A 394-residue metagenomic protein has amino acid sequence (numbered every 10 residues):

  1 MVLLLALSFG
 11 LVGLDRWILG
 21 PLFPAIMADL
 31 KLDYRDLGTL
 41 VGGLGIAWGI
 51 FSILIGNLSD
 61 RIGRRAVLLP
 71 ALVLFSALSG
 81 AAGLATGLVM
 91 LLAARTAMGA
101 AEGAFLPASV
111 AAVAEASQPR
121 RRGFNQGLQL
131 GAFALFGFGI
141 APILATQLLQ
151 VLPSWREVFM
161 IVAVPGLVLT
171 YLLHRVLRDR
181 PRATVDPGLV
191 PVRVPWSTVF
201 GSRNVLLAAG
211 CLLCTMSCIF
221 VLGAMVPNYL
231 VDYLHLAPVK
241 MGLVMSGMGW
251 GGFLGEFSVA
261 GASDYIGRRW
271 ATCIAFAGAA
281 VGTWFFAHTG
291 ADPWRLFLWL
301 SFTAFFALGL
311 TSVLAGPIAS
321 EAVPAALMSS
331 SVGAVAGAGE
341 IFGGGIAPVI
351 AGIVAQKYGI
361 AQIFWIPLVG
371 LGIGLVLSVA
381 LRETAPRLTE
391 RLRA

Functional and structural regions predicted by a protein language model:
L19-P21, R203-E256, T311, G316 (+1 more regions): Extracytoplasmic gate region of multi-pass secondary transporters
I50-T86, S263-R269: Conserved MFS/SLC helix-loop-helix module at the cytosolic interface between two early adjacent transmembrane helices
A94-F133: Cytoplasmic helix-loop-helix junction between adjacent transmembrane helices in 12-TM secondary transporters
G123-P142, A336-A347: Glycine-rich segments within core transmembrane alpha-helices of 12-TM secondary carriers
Q129-R175: Helix-loop-helix hairpin linking two adjacent transmembrane segments in secondary transporters
V164-V185, L377-R382: C-terminal membrane-cytosol helix-exit motif in multi-pass small-molecule transporters
R180-A208: Juxtamembrane intracellular "pre-TM" segments in multi-pass secondary transporters
R269-P317: C-terminal transmembrane helical hairpin of 12-TM major facilitator-type secondary transporters
